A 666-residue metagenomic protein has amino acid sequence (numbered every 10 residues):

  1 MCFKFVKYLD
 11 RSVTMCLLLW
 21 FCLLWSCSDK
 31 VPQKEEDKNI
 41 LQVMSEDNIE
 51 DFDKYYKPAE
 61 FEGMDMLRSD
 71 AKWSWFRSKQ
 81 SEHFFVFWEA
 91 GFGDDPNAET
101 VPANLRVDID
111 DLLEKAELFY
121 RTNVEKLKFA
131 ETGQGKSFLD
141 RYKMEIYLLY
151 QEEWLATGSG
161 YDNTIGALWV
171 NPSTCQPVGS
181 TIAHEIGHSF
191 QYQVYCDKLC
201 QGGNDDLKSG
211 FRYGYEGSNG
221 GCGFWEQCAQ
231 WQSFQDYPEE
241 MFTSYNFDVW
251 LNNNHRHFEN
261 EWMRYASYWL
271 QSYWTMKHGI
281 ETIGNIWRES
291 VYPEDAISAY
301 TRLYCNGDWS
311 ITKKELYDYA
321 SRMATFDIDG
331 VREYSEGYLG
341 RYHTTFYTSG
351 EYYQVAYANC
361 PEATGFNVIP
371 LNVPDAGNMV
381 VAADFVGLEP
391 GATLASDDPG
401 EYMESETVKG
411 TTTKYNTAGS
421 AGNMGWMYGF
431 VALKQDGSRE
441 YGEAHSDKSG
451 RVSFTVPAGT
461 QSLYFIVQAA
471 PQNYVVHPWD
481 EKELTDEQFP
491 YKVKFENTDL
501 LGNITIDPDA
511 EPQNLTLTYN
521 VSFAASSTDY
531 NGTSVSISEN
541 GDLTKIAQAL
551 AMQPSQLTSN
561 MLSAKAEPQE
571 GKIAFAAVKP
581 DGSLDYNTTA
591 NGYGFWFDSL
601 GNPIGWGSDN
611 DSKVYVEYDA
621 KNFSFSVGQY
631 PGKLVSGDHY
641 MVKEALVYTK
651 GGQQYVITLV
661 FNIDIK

Functional and structural regions predicted by a protein language model:
L23-S26: C-terminal motif of bacterial Sec signal peptides marking the signal peptidase cleavage site
D37-F84, W88-I165, P172-I186, F190-C200 (+1 more regions): Zn2+-dependent metallopeptidase catalytic core
A167-M241, D248: Zinc-dependent metallopeptidase catalytic helix centered on the HExxH motif and its immediate flanking segment
D248-I328: Active-site-proximal alpha-helical
E294-T518: Beta/coil-rich, acidic/histidine-enriched accessory regions frequently appended to metallopeptidases
V355-Y357, V368-P370, E511-S608, L659-I663: Solvent-exposed, low-complexity, repeat-rich "mucin-like" stalks and linkers
A620-D638: Extracellular/luminal low-complexity segments enriched in Ser/Thr/Pro
V635-K650: A short beta-strand micro-motif common to beta-rich folds, especially ectodomain repeats
